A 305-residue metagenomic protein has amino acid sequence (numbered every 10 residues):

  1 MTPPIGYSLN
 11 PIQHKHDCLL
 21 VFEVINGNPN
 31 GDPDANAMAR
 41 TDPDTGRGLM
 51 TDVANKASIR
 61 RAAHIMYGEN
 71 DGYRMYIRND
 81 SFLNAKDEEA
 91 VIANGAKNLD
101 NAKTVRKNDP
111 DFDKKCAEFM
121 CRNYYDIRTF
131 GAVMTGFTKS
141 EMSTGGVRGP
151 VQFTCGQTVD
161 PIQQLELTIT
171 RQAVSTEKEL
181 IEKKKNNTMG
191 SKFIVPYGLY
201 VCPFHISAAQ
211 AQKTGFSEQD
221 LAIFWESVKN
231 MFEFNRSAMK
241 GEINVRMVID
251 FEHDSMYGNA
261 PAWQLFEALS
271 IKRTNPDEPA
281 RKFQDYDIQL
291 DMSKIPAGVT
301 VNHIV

Functional and structural regions predicted by a protein language model:
M1-V305: RNA-binding basic/glycine-rich loop and surface signature characteristic of RAMP-family CRISPR effectors
